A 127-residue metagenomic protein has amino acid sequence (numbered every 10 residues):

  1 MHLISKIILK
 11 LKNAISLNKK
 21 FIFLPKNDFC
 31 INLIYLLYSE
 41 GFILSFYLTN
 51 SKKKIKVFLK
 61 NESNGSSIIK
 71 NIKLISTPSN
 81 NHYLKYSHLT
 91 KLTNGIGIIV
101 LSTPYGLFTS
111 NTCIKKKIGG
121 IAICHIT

Functional and structural regions predicted by a protein language model:
M1-T127: Core subunits and conserved enzymes of cellular information-processing and envelope-translocation systems across
